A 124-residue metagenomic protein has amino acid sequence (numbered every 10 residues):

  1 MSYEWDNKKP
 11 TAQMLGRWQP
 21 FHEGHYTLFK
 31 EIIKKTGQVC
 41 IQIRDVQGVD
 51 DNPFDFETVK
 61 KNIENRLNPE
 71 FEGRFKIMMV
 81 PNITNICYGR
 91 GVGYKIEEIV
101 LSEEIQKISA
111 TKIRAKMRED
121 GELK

Functional and structural regions predicted by a protein language model:
M1-K124: Nucleotidyltransferase catalytic core that binds NTPs
